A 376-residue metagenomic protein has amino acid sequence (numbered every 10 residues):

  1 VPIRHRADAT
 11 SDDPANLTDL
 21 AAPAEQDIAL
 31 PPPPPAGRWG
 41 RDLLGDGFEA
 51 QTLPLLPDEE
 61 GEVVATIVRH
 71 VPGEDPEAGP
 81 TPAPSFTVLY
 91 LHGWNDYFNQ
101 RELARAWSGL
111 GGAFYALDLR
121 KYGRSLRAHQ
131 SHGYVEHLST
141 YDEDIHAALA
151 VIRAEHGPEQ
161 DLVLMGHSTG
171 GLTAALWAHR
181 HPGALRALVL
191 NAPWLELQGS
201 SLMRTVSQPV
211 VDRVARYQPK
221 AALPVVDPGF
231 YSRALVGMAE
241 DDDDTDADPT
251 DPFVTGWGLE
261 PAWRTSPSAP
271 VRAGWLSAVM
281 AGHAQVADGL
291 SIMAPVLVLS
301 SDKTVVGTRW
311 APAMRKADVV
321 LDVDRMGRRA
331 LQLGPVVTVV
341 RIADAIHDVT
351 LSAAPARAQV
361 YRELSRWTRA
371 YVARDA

Functional and structural regions predicted by a protein language model:
I3-R6, D13, L17-T81: N-terminal cap/lid segment of alpha/beta-hydrolase-fold proteins
P84-G93: Short beta-strand element of the alpha/beta-hydrolase
N95, G123-D161, A356-V360: Catalytic nucleophile-loop/oxyanion-hole region of alpha/beta-hydrolase and closely related hydrolase-like folds
D96-N99, A104, S108-A128: Conserved alpha/beta-hydrolase
T169, T173-P270: Alpha/beta-hydrolase-fold enzymes
V225-P335: Serine-hydrolase catalytic core
V336-A376: Catalytic active-site module of serine/aspartate enzymes centered on a nucleophile-bearing elbow/loop
